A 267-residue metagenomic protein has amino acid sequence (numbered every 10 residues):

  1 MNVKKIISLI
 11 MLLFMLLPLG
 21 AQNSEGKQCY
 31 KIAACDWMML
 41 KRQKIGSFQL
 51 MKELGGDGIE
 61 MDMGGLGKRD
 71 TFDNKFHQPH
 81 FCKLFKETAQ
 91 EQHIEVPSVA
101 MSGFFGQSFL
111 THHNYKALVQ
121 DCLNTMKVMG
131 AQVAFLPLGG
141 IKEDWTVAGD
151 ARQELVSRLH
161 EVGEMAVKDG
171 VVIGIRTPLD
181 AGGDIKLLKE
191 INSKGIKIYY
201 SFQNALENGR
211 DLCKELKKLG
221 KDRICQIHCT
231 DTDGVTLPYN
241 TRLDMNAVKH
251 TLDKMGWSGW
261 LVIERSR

Functional and structural regions predicted by a protein language model:
N2-L12: Sec-dependent signal peptide recognition, specifically the positively charged N-region followed immediately by
L12-G20: Hydrophobic h-region of N-terminal signal peptides that target proteins for export in Gram-negative bacteria
Y30-D36, D57-M61, V96-M101, A134-L136 (+4 more regions): Hydrophobic faces of well-ordered beta-strands that scaffold small-molecule active sites in alpha/beta enzyme cores
L40-M51, H112-T125, N208-K217: Short, acidic/polar
K44-G65, M126-V133: Catalytic domains of carbohydrate-active enzymes, especially glycoside hydrolases
D62-K86, L138-T146: Glycine-rich, proline-tolerant flexible connector loops at the mouths of alpha/beta enzymes
Q90-Q92, F105-I198: Active-site acidic/histidine proton-transfer and metal-coordination neighborhood in alpha/beta enzyme cores
V156-K249: Acidic/histidine-rich catalytic cores of soluble enzymes
